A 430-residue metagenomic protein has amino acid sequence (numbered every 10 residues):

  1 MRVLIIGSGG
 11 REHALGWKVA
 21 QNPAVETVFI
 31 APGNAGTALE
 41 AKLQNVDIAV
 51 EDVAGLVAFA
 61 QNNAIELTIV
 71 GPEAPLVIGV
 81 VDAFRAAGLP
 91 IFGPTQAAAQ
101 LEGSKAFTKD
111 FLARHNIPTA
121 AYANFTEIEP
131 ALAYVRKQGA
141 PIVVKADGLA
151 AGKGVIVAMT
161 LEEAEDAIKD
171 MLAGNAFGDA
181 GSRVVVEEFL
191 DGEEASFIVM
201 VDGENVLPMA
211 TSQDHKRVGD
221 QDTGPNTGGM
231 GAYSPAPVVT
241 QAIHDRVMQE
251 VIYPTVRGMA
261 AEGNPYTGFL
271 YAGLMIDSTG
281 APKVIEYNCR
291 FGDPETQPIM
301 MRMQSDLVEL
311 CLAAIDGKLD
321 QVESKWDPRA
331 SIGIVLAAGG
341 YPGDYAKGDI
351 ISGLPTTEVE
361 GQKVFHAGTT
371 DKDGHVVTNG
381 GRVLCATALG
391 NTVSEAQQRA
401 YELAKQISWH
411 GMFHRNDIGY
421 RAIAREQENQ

Functional and structural regions predicted by a protein language model:
M1-A97: ATP-binding N-terminal substructure of ATP-dependent carboxylate-amine bond-forming enzymes
A20-Q21, A38-L39, N62, F92 (+13 more regions): Solvent-exposed alpha-helices and their adjacent loops that cap or buttress functional pockets in soluble metabolic
N45-E51, A123-E127, A158: Short acidic-hydrophobic, aromatic-tinged amphipathic segments that line or gate anion-handling sites
D52, T369-D373, T378-Q430: Generic C-terminus detector
F92-G154: A conserved helix-loop-beta module that forms one wall/lid of the active-site cleft in ATP-utilizing catalytic domains
G154, A158-T296: Internal nucleotide-binding/catalytic subdomain
M248-L270, N288-V359, D371-K372: Active-site "cap" helix and flanking loop/linker of ATP-utilizing ligase/carboxylase catalytic domains
